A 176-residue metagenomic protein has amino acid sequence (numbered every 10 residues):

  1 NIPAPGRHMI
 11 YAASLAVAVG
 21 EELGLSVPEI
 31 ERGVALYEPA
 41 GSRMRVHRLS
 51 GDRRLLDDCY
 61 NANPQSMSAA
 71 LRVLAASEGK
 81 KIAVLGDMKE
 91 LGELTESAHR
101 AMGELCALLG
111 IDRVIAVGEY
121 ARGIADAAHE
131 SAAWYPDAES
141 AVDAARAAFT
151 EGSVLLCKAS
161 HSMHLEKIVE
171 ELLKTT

Functional and structural regions predicted by a protein language model:
N1-I2: Structural motif
P5-H8, S14-T176: ATP-dependent carboxylate-amine ligase
